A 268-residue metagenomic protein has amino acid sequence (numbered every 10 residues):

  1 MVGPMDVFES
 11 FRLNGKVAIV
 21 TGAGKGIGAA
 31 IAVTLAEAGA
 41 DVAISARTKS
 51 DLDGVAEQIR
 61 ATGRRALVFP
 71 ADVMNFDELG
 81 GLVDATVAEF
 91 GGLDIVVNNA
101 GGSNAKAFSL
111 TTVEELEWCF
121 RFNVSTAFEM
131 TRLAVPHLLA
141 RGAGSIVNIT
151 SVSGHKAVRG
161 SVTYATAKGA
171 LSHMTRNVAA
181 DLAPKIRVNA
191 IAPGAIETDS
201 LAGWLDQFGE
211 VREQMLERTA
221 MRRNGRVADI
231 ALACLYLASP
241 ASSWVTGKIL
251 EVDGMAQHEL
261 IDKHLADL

Functional and structural regions predicted by a protein language model:
V2-S10, K156, L235, T246-L268: Short C-terminal tail/terminal secondary-structure segment of NAD(P)H-dependent dehydrogenase/reductase domains
V17, G24-G26: Conserved glycine-rich cofactor-binding loop
A107-S109, E115-F120, I146, M215: Substrate-binding pocket helix/loop in short-chain dehydrogenase/reductase
T131, A167, T175: Active-site helix of classical SDR
P136, A179-P184, S243: Alpha-helical segment proximal to the catalytic Tyr-Lys
S151: Residue(s) in the substrate-gating loop at a strand-loop-helix junction that position the organic substrate next
A190, E210-A241, V245, V252-G254: C-terminal helical subdomain
